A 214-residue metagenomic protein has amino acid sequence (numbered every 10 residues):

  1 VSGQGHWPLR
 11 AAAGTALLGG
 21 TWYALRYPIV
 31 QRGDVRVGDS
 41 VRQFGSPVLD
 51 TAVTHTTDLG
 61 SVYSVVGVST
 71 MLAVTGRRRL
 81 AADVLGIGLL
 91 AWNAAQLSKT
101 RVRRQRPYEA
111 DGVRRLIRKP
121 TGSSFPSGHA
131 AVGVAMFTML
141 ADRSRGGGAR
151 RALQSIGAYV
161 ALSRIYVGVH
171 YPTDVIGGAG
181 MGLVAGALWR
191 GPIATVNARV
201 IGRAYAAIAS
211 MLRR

Functional and structural regions predicted by a protein language model:
V1-S64, Q96-G122: N-terminal transmembrane-helix/juxtamembrane module of multi-pass inner/ER membrane proteins
G3, G112-R214: Membrane-embedded catalytic cores of phosphoryl/pyrophosphoryl-handling enzymes
L9-A13, M71-A94: Interfacial segments of alpha-helical transmembrane regions
L17-L18, A91-A95, K99, V160 (+1 more regions): Alpha-helical transmembrane segments of multipass membrane proteins
L25, G38, A95-R103, A141 (+1 more regions): Membrane-water interface at transmembrane helix exits
Y27, F44, R78, R101-Q105 (+4 more regions): Membrane-interface elements of multi-pass transporters and channels
V48-L49, R77-A81, R145-R151: Membrane-helix interface segments
G86-R101, R151-R164: Small-polar-interrupted transmembrane alpha-helices in polytopic inner-membrane proteins
